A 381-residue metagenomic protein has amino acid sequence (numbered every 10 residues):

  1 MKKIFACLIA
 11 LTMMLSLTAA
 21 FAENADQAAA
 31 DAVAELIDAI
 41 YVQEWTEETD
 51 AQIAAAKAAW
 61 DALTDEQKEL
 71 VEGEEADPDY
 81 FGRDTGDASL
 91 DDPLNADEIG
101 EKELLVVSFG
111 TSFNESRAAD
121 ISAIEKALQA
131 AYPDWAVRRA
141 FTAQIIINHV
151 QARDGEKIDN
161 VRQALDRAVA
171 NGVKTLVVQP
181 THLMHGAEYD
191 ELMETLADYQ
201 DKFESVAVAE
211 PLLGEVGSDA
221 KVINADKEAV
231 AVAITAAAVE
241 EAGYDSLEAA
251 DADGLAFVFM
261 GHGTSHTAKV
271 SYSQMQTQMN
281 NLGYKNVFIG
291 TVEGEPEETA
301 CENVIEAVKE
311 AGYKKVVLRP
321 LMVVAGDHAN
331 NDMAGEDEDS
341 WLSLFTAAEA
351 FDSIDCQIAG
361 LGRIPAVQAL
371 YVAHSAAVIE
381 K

Functional and structural regions predicted by a protein language model:
M1-L8: Positively charged n-region of N-terminal signal peptides that target proteins for export
L8-S16: Bacterial N-terminal signal peptides
L15-A25: Sec-dependent signal peptide cleavage junction
E23-D87: Beta-rich interaction/scaffold domains
D77-K381: Extended amphipathic ligand-handling, pore-lining, and cofactor/metal-binding catalytic surfaces
